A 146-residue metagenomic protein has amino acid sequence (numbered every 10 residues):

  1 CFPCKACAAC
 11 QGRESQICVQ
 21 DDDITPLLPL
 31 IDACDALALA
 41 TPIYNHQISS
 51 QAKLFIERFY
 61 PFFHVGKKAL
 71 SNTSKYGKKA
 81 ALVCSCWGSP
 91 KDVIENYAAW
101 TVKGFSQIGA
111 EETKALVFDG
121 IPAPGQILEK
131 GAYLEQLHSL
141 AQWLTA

Functional and structural regions predicted by a protein language model:
C1-T41, H46-H64, I121-A146: N-terminal beta1-alpha1-beta2 submodule of the flavodoxin-like/Rossmannoid cofactor-binding fold
A40, V83-C84, V117: Short beta-strand segments
I48, C86, F118: Short glycine/serine/threonine-biased micro-segments
P61-F62, G104, V117: Intrinsic disorder/low-structure terminal segments
K67-T113: Short, glycine-/small-residue-rich phosphate/pyrophosphate-handling segment
K114-G120: Beta-strand-loop-alpha "switch" segments that mediate conformational coupling across diverse proteins
